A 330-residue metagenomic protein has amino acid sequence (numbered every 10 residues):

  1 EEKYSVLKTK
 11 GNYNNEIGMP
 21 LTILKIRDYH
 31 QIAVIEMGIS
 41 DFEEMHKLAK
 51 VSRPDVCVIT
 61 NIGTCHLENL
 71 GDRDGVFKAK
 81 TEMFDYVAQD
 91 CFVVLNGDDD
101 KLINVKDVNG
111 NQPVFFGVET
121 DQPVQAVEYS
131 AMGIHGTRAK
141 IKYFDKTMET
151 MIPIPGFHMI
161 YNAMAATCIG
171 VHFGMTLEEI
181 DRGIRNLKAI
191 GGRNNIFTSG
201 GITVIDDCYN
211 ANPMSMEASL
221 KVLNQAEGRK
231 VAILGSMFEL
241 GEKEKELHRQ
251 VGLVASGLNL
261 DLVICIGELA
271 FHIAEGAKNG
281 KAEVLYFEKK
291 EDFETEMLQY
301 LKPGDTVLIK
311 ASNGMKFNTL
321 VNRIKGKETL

Functional and structural regions predicted by a protein language model:
E1-G97, K101-N111, G170, Q299 (+1 more regions): Phosphate-binding loop of NTP-binding sites
N12-E16, C65-E68, A211-N212, F238-E242 (+1 more regions): Short, small-residue-enriched loops and turns at beta-alpha junctions that line or gate enzyme active sites
I32, V56, A165, K302-A311: Short SAM/SAH-binding signature in class I
V58-V204, G228, L253-S256, L260-D261 (+1 more regions): Acidic, Mg2+-coordinating active-site environments of NTP-dependent enzymes
V93-V94, V263-C265, T306-K310: Short glycine-rich phosphate-binding loop at a beta-alpha junction
I190, C208, N212-G280, T329-L330: Active-site beta-alpha connecting loops in nucleotide-dependent enzymes
G191-R193, G314, N318-L320: ATP-dependent carboxylate/acyl-activation modules
V284-F293: Short acidic-hydrophobic, aromatic-tinged amphipathic segments that line or gate anion-handling sites
